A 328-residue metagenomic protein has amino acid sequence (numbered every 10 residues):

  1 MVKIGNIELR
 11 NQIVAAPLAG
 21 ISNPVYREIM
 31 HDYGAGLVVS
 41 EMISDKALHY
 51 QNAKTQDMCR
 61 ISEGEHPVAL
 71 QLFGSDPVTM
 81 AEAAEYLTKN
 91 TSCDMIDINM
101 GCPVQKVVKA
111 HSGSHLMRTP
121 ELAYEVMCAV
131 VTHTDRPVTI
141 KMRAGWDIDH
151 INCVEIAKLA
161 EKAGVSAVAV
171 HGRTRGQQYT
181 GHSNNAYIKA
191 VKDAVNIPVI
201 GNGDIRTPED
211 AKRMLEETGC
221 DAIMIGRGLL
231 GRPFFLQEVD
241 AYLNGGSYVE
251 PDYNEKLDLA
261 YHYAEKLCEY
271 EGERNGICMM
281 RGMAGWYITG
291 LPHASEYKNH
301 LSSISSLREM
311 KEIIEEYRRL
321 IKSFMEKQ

Functional and structural regions predicted by a protein language model:
M1, L9, I13, A19 (+7 more regions): Alpha/beta catalytic cores of nucleotide-metabolism and tRNA/nucleoside-modifying enzymes
V2-K3, L18-D94: Glycine-rich, positively charged N-terminal anion/phosphate-binding segment
V2-V14, L48-P67, C102-A110, M127 (+2 more regions): N-terminal small/glycine-rich loop or linker at the start of catalytic domains across soluble metabolic enzymes
I13-A16, V38-S40, V68-L72, I96 (+4 more regions): Hydrophobic faces of well-ordered beta-strands that scaffold small-molecule active sites in alpha/beta enzyme cores
L18, I43-D45, F73-S75, G101-P103 (+4 more regions): Active-site beta-loop-alpha junctions enriched in small/polar residues
A81-S112, P120-I197, E217: Alpha/beta enzyme core
